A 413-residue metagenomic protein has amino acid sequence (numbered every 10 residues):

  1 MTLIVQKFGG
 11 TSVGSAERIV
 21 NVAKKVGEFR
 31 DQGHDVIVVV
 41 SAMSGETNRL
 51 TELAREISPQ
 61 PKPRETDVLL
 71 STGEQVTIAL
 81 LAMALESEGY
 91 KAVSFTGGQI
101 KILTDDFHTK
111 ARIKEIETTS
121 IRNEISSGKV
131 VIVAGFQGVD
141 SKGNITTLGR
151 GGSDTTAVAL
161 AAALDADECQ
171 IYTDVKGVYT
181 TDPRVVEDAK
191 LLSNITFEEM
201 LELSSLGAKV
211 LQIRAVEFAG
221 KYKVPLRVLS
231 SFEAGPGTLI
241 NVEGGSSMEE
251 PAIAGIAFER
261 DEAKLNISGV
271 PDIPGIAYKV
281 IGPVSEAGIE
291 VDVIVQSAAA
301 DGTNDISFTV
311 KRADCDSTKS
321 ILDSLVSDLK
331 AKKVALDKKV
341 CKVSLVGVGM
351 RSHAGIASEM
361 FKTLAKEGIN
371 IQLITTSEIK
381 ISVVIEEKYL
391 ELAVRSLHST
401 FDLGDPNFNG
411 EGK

Functional and structural regions predicted by a protein language model:
M1-V216, I385-E386, F401, D405 (+1 more regions): Nucleotide/pyrophosphate-binding catalytic subdomain
A23, G27-R30, A162, G220 (+4 more regions): A structural alpha-helix within SAM-dependent methyltransferase catalytic domains
Q32, E88, Y222, A287 (+1 more regions): Conserved dinucleotide-binding and phosphotransfer motif residues
M43, V175-G177, Y222-L226, S230-G235 (+3 more regions): Glycine-rich beta-alpha junction loops
I57, G237-K413: A conserved regulatory-domain signal marking ACT and ACT-like small-molecule sensing domains and adjacent regulatory
A134, L192-S193, E202-D261: Phosphate/diphosphate-binding glycine-rich loops and adjacent basic-rich segments that engage nucleotide
E168-Y172, L226-V228, D292, L373: Short hydrophobic alpha-helical runs that function as membrane-insertion/retention elements
